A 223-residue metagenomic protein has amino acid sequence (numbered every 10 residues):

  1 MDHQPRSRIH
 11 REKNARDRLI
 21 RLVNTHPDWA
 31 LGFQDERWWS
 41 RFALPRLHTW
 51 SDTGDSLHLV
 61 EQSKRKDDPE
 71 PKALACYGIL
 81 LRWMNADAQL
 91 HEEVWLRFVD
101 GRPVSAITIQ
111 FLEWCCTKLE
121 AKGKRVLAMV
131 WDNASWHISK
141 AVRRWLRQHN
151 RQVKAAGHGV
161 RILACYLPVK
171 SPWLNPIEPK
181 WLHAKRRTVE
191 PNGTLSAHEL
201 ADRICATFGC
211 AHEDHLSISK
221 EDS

Functional and structural regions predicted by a protein language model:
M1-S7: Short, basic alpha-helical/linker "hinge" immediately adjacent to a nucleic-acid-recognition surface
D2, E36-S40, R46, L81-N85 (+3 more regions): Short, solvent-exposed loop/turn segments at secondary-structure junctions
R11-W114: Extended, low-complexity cationic-aromatic segments
P27-W29, R161, K170, L174-S223: C-terminal anion-handling pockets and recognition modules
D35, G78, L112, D132 (+3 more regions): Mobile genetic element proteins and their domesticated derivatives, centered on retroelements and DNA transposons
S56-K66, H149-P179, N192-G193: RNase H-like polynucleotidyl transferase catalytic core
I107-A128: Short, basic/hydrophobic alpha-helical segments
K124-I138, L167, N175: Acidic/histidine-rich, metal-coordinating catalytic segments
